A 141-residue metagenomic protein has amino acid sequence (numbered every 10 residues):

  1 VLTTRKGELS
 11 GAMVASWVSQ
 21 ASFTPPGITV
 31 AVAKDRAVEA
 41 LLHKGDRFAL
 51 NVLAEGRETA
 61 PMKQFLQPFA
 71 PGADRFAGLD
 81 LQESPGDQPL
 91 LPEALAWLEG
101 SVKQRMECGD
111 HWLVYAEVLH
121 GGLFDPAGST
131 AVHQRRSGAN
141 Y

Functional and structural regions predicted by a protein language model:
V1-Y141: Basic, polyanion-binding surface patches
